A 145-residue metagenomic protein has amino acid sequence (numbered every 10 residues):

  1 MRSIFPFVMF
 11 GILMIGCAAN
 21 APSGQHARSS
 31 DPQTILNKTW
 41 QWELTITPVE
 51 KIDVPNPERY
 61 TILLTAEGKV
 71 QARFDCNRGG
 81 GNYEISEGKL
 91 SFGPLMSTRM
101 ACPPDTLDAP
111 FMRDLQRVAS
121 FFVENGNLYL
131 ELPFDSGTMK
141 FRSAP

Functional and structural regions predicted by a protein language model:
M1-I4: Positively charged n-region of N-terminal signal peptides that target proteins for export
P6-G16: Bacterial N-terminal signal peptides
C17-P145: Lipid interaction determinants
